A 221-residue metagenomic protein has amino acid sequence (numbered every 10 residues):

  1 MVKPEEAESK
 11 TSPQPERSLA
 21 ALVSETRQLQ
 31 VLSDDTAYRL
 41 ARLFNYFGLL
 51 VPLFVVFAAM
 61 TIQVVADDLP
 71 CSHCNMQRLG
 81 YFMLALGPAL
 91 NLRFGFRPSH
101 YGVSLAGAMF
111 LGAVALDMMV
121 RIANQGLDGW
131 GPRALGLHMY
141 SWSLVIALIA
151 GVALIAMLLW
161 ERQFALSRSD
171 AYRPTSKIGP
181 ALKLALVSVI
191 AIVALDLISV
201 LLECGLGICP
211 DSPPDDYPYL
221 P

Functional and structural regions predicted by a protein language model:
V2-P70, Y81-G87, G95-P221: Secretory/periplasmic and organellar redox-cofactor proteins
Q77: Cys/His-rich metal-chelating microdomains
